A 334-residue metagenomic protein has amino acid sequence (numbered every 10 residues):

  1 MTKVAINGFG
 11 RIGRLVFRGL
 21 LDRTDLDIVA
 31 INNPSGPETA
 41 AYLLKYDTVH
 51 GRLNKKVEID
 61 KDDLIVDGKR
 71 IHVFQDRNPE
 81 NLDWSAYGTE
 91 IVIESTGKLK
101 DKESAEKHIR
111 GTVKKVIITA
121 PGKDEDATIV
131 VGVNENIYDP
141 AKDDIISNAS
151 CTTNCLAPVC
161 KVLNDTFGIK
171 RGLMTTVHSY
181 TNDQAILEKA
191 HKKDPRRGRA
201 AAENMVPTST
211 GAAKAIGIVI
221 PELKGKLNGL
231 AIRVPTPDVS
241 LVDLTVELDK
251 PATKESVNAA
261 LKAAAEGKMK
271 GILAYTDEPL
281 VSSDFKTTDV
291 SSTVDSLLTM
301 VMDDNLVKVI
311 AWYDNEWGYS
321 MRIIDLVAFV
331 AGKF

Functional and structural regions predicted by a protein language model:
M1-G198, V301, I323-D325, K333-F334: N-terminal Rossmann-like NAD(P) cofactor-binding subdomain of oxidoreductases, focused on the glycine-rich
G8, V16, D27, S104 (+11 more regions): General structural feature for long, well-ordered alpha-helical segments within catalytic domains of soluble enzymes
L21-D25, K161-I169, S179-N182, T210 (+5 more regions): Generic secondary-structure signature for well-ordered alpha-helical cores
L64, I129-V131, I145, L187 (+5 more regions): Short clusters of hydrophobic/aromatic residues that line enzyme substrate/ligand-binding pockets
K142-D143, A200-A202, V239-D243, L306-K308: Short, solvent-exposed beta-strand edge segments and adjacent coil->beta transition regions
A149-S150, M205-P207, Y313: Hydrophobic alpha-helical scaffolding
G168-A231, P237: Catalytic core of tubulin tyrosine ligase-like
G229, L241, T245-F334: C-terminal active-site/capping subdomain that shapes the small-molecule cofactor and substrate pocket of enzyme
